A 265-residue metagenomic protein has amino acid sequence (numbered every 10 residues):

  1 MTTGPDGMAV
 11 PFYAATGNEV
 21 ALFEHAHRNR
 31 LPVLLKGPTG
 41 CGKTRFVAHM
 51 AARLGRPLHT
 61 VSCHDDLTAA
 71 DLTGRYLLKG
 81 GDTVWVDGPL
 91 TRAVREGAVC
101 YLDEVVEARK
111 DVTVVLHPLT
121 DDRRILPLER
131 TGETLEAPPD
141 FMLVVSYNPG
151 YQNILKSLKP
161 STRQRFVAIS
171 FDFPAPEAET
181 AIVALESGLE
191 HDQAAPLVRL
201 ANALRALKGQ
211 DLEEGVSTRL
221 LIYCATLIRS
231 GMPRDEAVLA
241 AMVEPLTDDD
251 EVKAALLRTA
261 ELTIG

Functional and structural regions predicted by a protein language model:
M1-A195, R199, L262-G265: AAA+ P-loop NTPase catalytic core and its hallmark functional loops
M1-Y13, A175, T180, L185-G265: Alpha-helical lid/collar subdomain of P-loop NTPases
